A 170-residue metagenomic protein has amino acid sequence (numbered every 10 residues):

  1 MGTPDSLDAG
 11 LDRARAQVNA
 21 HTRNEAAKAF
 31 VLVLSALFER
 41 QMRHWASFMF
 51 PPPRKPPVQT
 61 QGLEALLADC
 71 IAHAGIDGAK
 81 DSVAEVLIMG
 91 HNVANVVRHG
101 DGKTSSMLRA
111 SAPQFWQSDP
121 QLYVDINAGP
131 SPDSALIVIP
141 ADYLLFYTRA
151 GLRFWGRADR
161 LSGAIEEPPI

Functional and structural regions predicted by a protein language model:
M1-E25: Charged alpha-helical initiation segments
P4-L7, R23, T60, I137 (+2 more regions): Intrinsic-disorder-associated interaction segments
R13-R15, R23, R40-R43, R54 (+5 more regions): Arginine residue identity/basic-tract feature
K28-L32, A36-I137, A141, L145: Flexible secondary-structure boundary motifs
D133-I170: A hydrophobic membrane-anchoring alpha-helix module
